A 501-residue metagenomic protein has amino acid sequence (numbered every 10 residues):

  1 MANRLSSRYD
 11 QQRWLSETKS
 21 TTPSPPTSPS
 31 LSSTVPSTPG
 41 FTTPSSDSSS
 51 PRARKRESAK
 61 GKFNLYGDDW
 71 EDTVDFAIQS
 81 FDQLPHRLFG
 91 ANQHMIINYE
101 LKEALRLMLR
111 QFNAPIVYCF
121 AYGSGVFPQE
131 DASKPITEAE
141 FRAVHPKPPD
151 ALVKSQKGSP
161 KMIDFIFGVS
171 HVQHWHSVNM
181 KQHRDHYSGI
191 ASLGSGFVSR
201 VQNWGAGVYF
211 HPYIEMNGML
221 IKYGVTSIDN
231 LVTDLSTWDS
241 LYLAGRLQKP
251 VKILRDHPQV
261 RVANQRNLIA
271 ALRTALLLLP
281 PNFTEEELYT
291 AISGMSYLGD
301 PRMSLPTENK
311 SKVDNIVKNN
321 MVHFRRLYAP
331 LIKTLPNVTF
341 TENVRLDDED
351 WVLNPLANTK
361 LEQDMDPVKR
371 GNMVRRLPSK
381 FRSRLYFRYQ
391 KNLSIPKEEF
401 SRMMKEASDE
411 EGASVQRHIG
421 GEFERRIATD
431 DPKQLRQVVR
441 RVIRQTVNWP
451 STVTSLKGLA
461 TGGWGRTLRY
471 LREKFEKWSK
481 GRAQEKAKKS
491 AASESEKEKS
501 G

Functional and structural regions predicted by a protein language model:
S28, V35-S133, R142: Helical scaffold of the NTase/Pol beta-like nucleotidyltransferase catalytic core
F127, L152-V153, G194-V198: Mature, well-folded catalytic/scaffold domains that follow N-terminal targeting or propeptide regions
Q129-K134, H176-M180, D300-S304: A short acidic (Asp/Glu
E130-W175: Catalytic metal-binding acidic patch
N179-L278, L288-Y289: Conserved catalytic core of two-metal-ion nucleotidyltransferases
P281-S304: P-loop NTPase catalytic cores that bind/hydrolyze ATP
V317-V322, R326-P378: Small-residue-rich helix-loop
W351, L356-G501: Charge-dense, extended regions
